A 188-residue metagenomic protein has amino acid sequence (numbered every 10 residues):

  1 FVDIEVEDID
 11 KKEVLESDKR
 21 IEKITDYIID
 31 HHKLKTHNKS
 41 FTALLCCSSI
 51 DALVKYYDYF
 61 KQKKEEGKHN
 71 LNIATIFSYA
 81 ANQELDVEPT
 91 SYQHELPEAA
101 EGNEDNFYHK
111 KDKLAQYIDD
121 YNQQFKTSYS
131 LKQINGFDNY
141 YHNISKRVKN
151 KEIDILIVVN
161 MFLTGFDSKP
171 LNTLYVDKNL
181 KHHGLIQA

Functional and structural regions predicted by a protein language model:
E7-V158: Conserved C-terminal RecA-like helicase domain
E84-D86, G184-A188: Short, charged, surface-exposed secondary-structure boundary motifs
I155-V158, F162-N179, L185-Q187: A short beta-strand element within the Helicase C-terminal
